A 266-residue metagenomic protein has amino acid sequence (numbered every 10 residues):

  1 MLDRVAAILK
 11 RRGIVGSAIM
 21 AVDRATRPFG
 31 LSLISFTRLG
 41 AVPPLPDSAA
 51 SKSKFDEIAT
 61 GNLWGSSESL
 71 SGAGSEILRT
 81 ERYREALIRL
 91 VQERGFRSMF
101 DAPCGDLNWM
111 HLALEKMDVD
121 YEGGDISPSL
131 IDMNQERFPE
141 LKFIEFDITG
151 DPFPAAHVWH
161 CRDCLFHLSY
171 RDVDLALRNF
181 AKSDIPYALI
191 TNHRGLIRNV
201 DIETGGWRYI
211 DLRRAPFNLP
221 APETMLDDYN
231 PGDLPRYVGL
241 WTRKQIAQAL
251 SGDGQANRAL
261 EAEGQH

Functional and structural regions predicted by a protein language model:
V5: Aromatic- and glycine-rich peptidoglycan recognition patches
I8-A156, R171-H266: Class I (Rossmann-like) S-adenosyl-L-methionine-dependent methyltransferase catalytic domain, capturing the SAM-binding
H160: A conserved beta-strand element that flanks and buttresses the S-adenosyl-L-methionine
C164: Hydrophobic adenine-recognition pocket in adenosine-nucleotide-binding enzymes
H167-L168: A short His-aromatic
